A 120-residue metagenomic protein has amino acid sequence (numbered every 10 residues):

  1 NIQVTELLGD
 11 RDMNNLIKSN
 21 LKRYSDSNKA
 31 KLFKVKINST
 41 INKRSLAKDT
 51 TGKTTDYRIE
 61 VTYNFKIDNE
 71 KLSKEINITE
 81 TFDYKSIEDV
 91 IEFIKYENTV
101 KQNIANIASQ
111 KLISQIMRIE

Functional and structural regions predicted by a protein language model:
N1-A30, I119: A structural "domain/chain start" motif
S19, R23-Y24, N28-N77, T81-Q102 (+2 more regions): Surface-exposed short loop/turn segments
A108-I119: Short, low-complexity, Pro/Ser/Thr/Gly-rich segments in the mature regions of secreted, periplasmic
